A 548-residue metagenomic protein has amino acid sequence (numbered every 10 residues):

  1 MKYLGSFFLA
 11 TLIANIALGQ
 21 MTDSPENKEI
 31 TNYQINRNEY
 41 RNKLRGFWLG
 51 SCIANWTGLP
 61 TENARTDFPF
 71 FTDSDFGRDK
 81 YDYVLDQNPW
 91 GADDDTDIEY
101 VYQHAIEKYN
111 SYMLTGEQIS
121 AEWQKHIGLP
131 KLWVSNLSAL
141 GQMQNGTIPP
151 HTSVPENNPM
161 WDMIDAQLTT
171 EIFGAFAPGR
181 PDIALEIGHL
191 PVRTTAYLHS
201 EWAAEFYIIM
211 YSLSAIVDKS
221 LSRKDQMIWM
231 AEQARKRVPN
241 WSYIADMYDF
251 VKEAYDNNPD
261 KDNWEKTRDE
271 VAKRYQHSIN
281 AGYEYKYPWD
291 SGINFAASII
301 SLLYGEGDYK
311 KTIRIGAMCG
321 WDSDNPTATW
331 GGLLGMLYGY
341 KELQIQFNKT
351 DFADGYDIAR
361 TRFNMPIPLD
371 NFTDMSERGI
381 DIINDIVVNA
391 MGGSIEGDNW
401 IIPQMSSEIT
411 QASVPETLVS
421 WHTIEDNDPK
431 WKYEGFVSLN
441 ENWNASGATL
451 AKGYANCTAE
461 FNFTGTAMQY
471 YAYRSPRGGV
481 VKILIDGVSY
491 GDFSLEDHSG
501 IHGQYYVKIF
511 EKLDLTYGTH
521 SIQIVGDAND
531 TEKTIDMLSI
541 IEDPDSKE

Functional and structural regions predicted by a protein language model:
S6-N15: Bacterial N-terminal signal peptides
I35, Q144, T152-W161, T170-G179 (+2 more regions): Accessory "access/gating" subregions that flank catalytic or transport cores
R41, L49, G91, I98 (+1 more regions): Active-site cavity-forming subdomains of large catalytic enzyme subunits
L44-R45, V101, I119, N145 (+10 more regions): Mature, well-folded catalytic/scaffold domains that follow N-terminal targeting or propeptide regions
I53, T57, A64, F68-F76 (+3 more regions): Catalytic phosphate/nucleotide-handling subdomain of diverse soluble enzymes
L59-Y100, E117-W123, I127-P130: Active-site-surrounding "flap" and adjacent substrate/cofactor-binding loops of secreted or lumenal enzymes, prototyped
Y248, K252-E284, Y340-S420: Acidic, carboxylate-rich catalytic segments that either coordinate divalent cations
I409-E548: Glycan-recognition surfaces in beta-rich domains, encompassing non-catalytic CBMs and lectin-like receptor-binding
